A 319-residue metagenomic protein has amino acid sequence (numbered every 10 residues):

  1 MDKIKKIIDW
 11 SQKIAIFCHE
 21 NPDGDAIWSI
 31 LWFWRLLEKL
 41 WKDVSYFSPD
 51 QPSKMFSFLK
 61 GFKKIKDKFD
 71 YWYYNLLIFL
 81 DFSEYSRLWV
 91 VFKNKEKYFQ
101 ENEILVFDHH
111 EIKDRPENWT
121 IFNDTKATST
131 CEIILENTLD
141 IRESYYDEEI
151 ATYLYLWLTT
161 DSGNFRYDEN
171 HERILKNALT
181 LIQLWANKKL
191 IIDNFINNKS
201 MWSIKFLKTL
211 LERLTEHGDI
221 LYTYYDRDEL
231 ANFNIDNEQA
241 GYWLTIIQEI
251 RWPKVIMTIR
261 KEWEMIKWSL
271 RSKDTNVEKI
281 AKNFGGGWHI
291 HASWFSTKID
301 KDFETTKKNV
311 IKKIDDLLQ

Functional and structural regions predicted by a protein language model:
M1-K208, E212-Q319: Replace "Mg2+/Mn2+-dependent" with "divalent metal-dependent
